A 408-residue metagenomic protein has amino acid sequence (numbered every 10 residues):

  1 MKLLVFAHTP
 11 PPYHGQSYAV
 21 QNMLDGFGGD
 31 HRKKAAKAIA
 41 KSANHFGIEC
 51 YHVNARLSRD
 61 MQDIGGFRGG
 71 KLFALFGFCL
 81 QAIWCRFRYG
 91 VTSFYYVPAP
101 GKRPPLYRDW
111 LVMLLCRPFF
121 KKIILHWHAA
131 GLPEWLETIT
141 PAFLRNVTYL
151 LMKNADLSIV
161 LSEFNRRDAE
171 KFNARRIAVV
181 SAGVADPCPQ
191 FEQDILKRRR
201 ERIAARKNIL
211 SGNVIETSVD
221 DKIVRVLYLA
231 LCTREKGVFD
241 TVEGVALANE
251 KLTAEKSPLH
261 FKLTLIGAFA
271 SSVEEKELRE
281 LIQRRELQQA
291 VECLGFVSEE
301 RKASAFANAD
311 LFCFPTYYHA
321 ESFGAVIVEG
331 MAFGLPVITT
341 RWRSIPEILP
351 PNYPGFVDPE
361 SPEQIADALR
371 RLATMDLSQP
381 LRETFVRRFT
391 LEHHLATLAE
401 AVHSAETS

Functional and structural regions predicted by a protein language model:
L4, L196-K236, V242-L247, T264: Conserved donor-binding/catalytic core segment of Leloir-type glycosyltransferases
S17-N22, V224, L231-E250, V273-K276 (+1 more regions): A conserved mid-protein helix/loop that constitutes part of the nucleotide-sugar donor-binding site
N54-S58, L229, H260-E277, G295-F296: Glycosyltransferase donor-sugar binding loop
N146-V214: Donor nucleotide-sugar binding/catalytic pocket of nucleotide-sugar-dependent glycosyltransferases
F296-V297, S304-A309, A325: Short alpha-helical donor nucleotide-sugar binding micro-motif in glycosyltransferases
P336-T339: Short hydrophobic beta-strand element within catalytic cores of glycosyltransferases and related nucleotide-activated
P351-P362, R370-D376: Conserved acidic donor-binding segment of nucleotide-sugar-dependent glycosyltransferases
T374-T407: A charged, aromatic-enriched C-terminal amphipathic alpha-helix characteristic of glycosyltransferases across folds
